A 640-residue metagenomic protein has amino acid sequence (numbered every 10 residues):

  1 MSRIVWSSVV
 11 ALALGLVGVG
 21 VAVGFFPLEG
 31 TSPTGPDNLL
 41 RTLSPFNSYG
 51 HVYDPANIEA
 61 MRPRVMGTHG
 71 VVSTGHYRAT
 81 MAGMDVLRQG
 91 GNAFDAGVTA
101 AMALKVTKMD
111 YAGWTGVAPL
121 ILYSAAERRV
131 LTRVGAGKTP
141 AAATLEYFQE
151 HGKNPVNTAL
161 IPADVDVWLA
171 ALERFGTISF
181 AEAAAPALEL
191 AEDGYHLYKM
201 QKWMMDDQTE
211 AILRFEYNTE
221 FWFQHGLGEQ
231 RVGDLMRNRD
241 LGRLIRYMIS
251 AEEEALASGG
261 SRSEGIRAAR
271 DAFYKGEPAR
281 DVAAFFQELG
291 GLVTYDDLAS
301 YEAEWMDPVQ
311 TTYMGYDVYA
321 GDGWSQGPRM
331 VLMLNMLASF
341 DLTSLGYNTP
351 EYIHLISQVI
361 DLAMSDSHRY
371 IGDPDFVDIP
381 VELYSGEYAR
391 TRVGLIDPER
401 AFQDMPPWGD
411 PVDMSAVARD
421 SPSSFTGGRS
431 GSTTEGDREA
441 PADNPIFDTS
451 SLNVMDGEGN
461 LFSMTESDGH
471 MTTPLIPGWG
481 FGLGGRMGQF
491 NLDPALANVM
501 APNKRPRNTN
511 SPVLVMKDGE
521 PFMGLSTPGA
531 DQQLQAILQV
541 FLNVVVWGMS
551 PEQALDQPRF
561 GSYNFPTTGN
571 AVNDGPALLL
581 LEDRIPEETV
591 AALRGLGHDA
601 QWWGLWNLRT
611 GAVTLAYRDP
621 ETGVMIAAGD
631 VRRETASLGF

Functional and structural regions predicted by a protein language model:
M1-L14: N-terminal Sec-pathway targeting helices
F26-M81, D85, A93-A268, F273-S325: Noncatalytic scaffold domains of N-terminal-nucleophile
Y49-G50, G226-L227, N238, A279 (+2 more regions): Internal maturation/activation junctions in enzymes
V86-L87, D166-R174, A269-K275, R280 (+2 more regions): Alpha-helical support elements that line or immediately flank enzyme active sites and cofactor-binding pockets
V106-L131, G291-T294, S432-T433, A442-P445 (+6 more regions): Active-site rim segments in enzyme catalytic domains, especially the processed small/beta chain of N-terminal
L292-M314, V393-D443, G480-N510, L514: Active-site Gly/Thr loop motif
A320-G323, P328, V515-Q533: Extended C-terminal regions of large enzymes
M364, E458, K504, I537-L538 (+1 more regions): Extended C-terminal subregions enriched in glycine
